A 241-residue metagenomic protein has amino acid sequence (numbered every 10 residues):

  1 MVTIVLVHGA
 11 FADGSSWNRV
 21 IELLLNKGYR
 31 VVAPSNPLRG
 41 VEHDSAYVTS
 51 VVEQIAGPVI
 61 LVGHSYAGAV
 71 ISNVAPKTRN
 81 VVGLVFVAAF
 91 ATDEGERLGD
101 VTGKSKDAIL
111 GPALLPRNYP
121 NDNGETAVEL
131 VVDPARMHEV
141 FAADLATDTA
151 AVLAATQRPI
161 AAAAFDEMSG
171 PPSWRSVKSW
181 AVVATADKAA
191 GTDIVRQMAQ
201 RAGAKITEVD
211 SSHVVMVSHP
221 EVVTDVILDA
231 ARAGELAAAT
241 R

Functional and structural regions predicted by a protein language model:
M1-G57: Active-site catalytic motif of lipid deacylating hydrolases and related acyltransferases
R19, N73-V74: Active-site signature of alpha/beta-hydrolase-fold catalytic machinery across serine- and Asp/Cys-nucleophile hydrolases
Q54-G57, T78, R175, A230-L236: Glycine-rich phosphate-binding loop signature in dinucleotide/nucleotide-binding domains
V62-A67, I71: Gly/Ala-rich beta-loop-alpha elbow adjacent to hydrolase catalytic centers
N80-V81, V85-E125, A161-A164, G191 (+2 more regions): Flexible "cap/lid" loop of the alpha/beta hydrolase fold
P116-A164: Internal catalytic-core helix/loop-beta-alpha segment that presents or stabilizes conserved functional determinants
D148, A155-E221, D225, R232: Conserved serine/cysteine hydrolase catalytic core
